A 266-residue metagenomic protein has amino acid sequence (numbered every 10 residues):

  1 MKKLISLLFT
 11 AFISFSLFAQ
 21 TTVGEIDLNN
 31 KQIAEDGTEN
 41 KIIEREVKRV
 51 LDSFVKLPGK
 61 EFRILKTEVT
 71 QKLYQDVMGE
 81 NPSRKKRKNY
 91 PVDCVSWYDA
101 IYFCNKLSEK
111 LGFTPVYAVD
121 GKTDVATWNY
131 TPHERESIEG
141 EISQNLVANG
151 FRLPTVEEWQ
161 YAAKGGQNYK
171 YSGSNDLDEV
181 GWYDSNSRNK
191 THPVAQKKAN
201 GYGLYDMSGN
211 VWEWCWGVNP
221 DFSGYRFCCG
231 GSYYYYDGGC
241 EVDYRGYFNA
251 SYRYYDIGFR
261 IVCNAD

Functional and structural regions predicted by a protein language model:
K2-T10: Sec-dependent signal peptide recognition, specifically the positively charged N-region followed immediately by
A11-F18: Hydrophobic h-region of N-terminal signal peptides that target proteins for export in Gram-negative bacteria
I26-R84, K88-E109, G209: A short glycine-rich, aromatic-capped structural motif
R63-L65, A195, C215, R260-V262: Residues within well-ordered beta-strands of beta-sheet-rich folds
E68, L73-N81, N175, D184 (+3 more regions): Short, small-residue-rich loop/turn micro-motifs
K86, W97, I101-G246, A250-Y255: Functional-site microenvironments in short loops/helix caps that host divalent-cation chemistry
Y255-D266: Short, structured beta-strand segments at or near domain termini in extracellular proteins/domains
